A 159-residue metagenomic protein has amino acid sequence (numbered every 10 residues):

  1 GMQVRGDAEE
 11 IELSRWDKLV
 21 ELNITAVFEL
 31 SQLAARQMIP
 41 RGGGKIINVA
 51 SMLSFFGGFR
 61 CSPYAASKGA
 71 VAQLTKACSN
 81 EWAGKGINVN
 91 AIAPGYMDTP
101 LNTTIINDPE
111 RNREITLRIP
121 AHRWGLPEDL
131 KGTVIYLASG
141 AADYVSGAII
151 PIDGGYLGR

Functional and structural regions predicted by a protein language model:
D7-A8, E12-D17, R111, I115: Substrate-binding pocket helix/loop in short-chain dehydrogenase/reductase
E9, F56-S62, G84-K85, H122 (+1 more regions): Active-site loop immediately N-terminal to the catalytic Tyr-X3-Lys motif of short-chain dehydrogenase/reductase
F28-S31, G43, R123-I152, Y156-L157: C-terminal substrate-recognition "lid" of short-chain dehydrogenase/reductases
S31, S67, T75: Active-site helix of classical SDR
R36, N80-G84, D143: Alpha-helical segment proximal to the catalytic Tyr-Lys
S51: Residue(s) in the substrate-gating loop at a strand-loop-helix junction that position the organic substrate next
F55, A72, A93-T104: Short, flexible catalytic-loop segment of classical short-chain dehydrogenase/reductase
